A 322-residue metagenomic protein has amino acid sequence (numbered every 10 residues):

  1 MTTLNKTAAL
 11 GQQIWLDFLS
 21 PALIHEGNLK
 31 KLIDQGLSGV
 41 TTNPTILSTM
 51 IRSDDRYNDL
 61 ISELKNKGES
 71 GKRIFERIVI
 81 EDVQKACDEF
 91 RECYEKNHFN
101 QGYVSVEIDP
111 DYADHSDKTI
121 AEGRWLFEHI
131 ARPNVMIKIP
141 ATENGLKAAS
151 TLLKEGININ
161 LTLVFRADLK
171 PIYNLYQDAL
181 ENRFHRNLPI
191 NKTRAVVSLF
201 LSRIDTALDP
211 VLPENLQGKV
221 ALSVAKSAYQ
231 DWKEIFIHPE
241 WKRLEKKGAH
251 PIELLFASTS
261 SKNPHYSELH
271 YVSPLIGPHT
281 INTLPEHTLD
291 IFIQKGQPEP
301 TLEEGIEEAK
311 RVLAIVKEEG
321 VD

Functional and structural regions predicted by a protein language model:
M1-G27: N- or domain-start disorder-to-order transition segments that initiate the globular core
L29, I80-R91, I120-R124, A149 (+4 more regions): Generic structural signal for well-ordered alpha-helices, preferentially at hydrophobic/aromatic core positions
K31-P44: Catalytic domains of carbohydrate-active enzymes, especially glycoside hydrolases
G36-S38, A131, A148-I159, K192: Glycine-enriched alpha-helix->loop->beta-strand junction motifs that scaffold or abut catalytic
I46-S48, S53-A148: Active-site beta->alpha loop and helix N-cap motifs at the rims of alpha/beta catalytic domains
P133-T142, G156-D168: Catalytic beta/alpha-barrel core
N158-H287: Catalytic alpha/beta core domains of metabolic enzymes, predominantly
Y266-K317: A C-terminal functional module that forms or caps the active site or interfaces directly with catalytic machinery
